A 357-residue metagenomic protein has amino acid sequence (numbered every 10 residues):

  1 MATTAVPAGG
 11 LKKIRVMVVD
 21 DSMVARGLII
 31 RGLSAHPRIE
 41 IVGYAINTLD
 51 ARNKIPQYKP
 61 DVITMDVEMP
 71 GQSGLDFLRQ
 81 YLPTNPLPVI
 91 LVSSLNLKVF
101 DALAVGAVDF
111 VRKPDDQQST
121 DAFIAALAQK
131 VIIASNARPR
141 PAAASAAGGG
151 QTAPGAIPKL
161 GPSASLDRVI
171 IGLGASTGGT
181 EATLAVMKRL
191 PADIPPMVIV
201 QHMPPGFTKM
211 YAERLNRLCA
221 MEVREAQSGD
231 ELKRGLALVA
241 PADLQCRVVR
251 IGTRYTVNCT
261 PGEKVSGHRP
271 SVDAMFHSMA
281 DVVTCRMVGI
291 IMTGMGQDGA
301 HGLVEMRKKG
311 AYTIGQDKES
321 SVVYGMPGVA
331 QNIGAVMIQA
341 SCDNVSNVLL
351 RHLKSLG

Functional and structural regions predicted by a protein language model:
M1-M17, S22-S34, R38, Y44-T64 (+1 more regions): Conserved acid/base catalytic micro-environments in cytosolic active-site loops
